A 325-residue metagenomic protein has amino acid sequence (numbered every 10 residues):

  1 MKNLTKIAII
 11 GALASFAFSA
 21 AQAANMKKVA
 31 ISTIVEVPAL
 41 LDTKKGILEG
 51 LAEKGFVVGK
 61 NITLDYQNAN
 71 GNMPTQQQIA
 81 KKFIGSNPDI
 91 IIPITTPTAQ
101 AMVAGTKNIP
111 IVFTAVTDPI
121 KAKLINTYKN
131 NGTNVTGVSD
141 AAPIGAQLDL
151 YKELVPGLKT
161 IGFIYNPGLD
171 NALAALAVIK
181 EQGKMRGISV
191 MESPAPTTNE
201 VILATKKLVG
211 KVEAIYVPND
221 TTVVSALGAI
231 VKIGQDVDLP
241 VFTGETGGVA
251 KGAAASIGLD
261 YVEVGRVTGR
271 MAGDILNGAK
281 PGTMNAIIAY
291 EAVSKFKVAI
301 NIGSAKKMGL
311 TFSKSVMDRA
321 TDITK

Functional and structural regions predicted by a protein language model:
K2-A8, Q22-K325: Short hydrophobic alpha-helices and adjacent helix-cap/hinge residues
A14-Q22: C-terminal segment of classical bacterial N-terminal signal peptides
